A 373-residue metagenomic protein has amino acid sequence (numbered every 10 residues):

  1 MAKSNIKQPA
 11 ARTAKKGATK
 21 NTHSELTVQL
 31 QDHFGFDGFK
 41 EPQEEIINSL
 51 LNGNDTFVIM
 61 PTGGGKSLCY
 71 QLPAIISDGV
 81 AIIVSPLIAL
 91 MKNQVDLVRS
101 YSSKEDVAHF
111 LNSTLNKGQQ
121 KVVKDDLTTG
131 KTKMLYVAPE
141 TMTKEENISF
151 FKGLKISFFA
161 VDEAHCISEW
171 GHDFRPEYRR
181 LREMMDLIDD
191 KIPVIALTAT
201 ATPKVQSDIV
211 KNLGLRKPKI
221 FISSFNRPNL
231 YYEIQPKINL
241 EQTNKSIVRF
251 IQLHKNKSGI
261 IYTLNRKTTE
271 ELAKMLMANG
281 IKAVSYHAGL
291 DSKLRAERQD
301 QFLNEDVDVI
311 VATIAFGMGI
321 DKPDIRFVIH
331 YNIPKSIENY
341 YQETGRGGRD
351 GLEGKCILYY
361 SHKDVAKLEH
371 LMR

Functional and structural regions predicted by a protein language model:
M1-A10: N-terminal acidic, proline/glycine-rich, low-complexity intrinsically disordered segments
R12-K16, K20, S24-H33, D37-E41 (+5 more regions): Helicase motor core with emphasis on the C-terminal RecA-like subdomain
